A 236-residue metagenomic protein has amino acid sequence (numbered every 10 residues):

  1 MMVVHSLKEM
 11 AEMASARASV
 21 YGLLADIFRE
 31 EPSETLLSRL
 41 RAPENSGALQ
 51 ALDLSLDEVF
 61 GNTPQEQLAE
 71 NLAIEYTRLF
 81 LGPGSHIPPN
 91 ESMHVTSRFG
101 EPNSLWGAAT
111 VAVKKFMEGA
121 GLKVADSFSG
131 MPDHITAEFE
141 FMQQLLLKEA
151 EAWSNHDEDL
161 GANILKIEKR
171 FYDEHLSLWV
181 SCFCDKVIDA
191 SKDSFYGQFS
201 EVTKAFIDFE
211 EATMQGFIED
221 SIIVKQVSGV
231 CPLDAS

Functional and structural regions predicted by a protein language model:
M1-S236: Surface/interface-facing alpha-helical segments and adjacent flexible terminal/loop regions used for partner/assembly
